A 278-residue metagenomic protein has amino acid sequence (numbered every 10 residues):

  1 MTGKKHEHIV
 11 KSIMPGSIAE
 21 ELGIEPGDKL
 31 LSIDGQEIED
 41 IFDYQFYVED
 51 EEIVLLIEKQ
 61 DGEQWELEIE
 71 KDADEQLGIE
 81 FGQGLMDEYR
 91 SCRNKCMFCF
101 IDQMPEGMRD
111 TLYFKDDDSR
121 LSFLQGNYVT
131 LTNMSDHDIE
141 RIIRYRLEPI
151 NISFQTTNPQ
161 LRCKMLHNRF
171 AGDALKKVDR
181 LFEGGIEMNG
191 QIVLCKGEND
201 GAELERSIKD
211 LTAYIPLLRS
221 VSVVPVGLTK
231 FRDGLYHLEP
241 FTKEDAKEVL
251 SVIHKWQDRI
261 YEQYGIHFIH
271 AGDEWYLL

Functional and structural regions predicted by a protein language model:
M1-H8, E20, F46, V54-K59 (+1 more regions): PDZ/PDZ-like peptide-tail recognition elements
H6-P15, G35-I38: Short, structured beta-strand/loop micro-motifs enriched in basic residues and often containing a Trp
A19, G27-L30, L55, C99: Terminal peptide-recognition signature
E21-E39: Conserved PDZ fold ligand-binding element
Q36-Y44, E63-E66: Short, Lys/Arg- and Gly-enriched loop/turn segments at beta-strand edges
E63-L67, K71-L217, G227-W256: Conserved Radical SAM active-site core
P240, K247-L278: Hard-cation-handling environments
